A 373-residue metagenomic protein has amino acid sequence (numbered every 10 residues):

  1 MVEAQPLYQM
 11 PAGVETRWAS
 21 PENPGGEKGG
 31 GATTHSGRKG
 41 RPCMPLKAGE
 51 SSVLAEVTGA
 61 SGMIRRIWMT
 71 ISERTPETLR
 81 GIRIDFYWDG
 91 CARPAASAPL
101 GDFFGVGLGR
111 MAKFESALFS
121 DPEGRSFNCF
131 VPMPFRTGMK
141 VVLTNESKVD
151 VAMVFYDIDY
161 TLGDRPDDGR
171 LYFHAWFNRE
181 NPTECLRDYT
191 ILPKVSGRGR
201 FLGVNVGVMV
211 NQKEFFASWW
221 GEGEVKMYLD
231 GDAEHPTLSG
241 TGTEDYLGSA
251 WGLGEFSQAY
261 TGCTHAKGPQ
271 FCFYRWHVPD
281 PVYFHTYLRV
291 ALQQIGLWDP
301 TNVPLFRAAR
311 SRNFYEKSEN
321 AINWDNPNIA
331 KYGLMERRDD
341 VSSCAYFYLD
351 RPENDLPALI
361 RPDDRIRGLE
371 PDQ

Functional and structural regions predicted by a protein language model:
M1-Q373: Beta-strand-centric surfaces of beta-sandwich/beta-rich domains
